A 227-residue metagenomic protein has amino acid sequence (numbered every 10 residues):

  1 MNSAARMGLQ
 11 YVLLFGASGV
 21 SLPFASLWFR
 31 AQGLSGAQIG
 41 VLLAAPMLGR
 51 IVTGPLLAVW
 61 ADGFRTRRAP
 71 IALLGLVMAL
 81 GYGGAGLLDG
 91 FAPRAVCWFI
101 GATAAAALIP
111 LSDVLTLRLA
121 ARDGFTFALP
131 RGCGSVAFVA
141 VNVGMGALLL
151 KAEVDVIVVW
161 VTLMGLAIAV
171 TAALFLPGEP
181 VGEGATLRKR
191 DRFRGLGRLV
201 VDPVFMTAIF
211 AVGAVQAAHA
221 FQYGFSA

Functional and structural regions predicted by a protein language model:
M1, L176-A211: Juxtamembrane intracellular "pre-TM" segments in multi-pass secondary transporters
M1-M47, V204-V212, Q216-A227: Helix-loop boundary and gating motifs at the non-cytosolic
N2-A4, G86-W98: Helix-loop junctions at membrane interfaces in 12-TM secondary transporters
M47-P55, F138-V139, V143: Residue-level signature of mid-helix packing/kink "hotspots" within the transmembrane helices of 12-pass Major
I51-T66, L149-L150: Helix-to-loop junctions at the C-terminal end of transmembrane segments in multipass secondary transporters
A69-G83: Structural signature of the two symmetry-related core transmembrane helices
W98-G134: Cytoplasmic helix-loop-helix junction between adjacent transmembrane helices in 12-TM secondary transporters
I157-L174: Symmetry-related core transmembrane helices of the 12-TM Major Facilitator Superfamily/SLC fold
